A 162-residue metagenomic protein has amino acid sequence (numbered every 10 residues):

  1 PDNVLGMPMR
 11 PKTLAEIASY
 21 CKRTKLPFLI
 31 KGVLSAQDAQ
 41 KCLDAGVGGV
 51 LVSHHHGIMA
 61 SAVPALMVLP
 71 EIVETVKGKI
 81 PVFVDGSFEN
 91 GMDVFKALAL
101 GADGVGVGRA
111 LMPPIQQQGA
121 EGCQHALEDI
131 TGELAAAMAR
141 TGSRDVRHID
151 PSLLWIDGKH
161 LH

Functional and structural regions predicted by a protein language model:
P1-V84, G91-P113, V146-I149, K159-L161: Alpha/beta enzyme core
K12, Q118, T141-R144: Short coil/turn linker and secondary-structure boundary residues
Q40-L43, L98, L127, T131 (+1 more regions): Residues within alpha-helical segments
A62-T75, I115-A136: C-terminal helical cap(s) of enzyme catalytic domains, especially alpha/beta-barrels
E133-H162: Charged C-terminal helix
